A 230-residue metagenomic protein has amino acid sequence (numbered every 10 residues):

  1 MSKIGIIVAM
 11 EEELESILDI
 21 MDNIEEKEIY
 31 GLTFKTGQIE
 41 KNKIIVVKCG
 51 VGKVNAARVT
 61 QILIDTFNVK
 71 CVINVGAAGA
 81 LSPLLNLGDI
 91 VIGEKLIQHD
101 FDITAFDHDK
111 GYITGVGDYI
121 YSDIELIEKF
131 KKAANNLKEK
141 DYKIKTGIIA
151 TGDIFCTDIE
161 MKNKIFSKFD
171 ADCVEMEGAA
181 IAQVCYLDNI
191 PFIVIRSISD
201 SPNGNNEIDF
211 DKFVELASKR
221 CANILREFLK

Functional and structural regions predicted by a protein language model:
S2-K3, K27-K230: Glycine-rich phosphate- or other oxyanion-binding loops that anchor nucleotides, phosphorylated ligands
S2-M21: Short, conserved "active-site rim" segments that organize catalytic pockets and cofactor/ligand binding
I20-E28: Short glycine-aromatic motifs
